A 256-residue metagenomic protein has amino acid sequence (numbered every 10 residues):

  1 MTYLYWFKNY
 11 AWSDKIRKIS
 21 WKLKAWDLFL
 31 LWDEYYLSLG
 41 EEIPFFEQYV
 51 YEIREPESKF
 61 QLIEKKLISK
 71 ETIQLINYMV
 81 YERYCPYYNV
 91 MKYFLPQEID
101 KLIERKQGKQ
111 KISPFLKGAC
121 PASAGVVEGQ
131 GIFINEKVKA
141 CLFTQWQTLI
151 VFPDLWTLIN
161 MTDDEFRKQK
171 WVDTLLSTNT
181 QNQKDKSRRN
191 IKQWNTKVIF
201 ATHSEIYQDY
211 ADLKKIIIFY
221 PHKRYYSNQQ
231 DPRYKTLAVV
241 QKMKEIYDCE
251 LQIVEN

Functional and structural regions predicted by a protein language model:
M1-N256: Accessory, non-ATPase domains that flank or precede helicase/AAA+ motor cores in DNA-metabolism machines
